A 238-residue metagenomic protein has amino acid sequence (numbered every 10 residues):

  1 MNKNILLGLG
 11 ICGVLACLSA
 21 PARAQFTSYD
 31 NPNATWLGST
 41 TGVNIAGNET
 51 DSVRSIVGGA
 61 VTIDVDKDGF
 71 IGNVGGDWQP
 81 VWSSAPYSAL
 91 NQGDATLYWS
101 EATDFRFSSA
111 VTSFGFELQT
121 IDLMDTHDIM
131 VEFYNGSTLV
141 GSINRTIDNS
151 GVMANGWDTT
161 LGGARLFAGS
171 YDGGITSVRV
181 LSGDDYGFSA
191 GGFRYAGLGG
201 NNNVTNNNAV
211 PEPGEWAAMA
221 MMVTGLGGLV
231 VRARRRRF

Functional and structural regions predicted by a protein language model:
M1-L9, W216: Bacterial N-terminal signal peptides that target proteins for export
I11-C12, A22: Cleavable N-terminal signal peptides
C17-P21: N-terminal signal peptide c-region/cleavage motif recognized by signal peptidases
A24-N206: Surface-exposed, well-ordered secondary-structure segments
E212-V231: A short, hydrophobic C-terminal helix/tail in secreted or cell-surface proteins
R235-F238: Short, charged juxtamembrane terminal tails flanking transmembrane helices
